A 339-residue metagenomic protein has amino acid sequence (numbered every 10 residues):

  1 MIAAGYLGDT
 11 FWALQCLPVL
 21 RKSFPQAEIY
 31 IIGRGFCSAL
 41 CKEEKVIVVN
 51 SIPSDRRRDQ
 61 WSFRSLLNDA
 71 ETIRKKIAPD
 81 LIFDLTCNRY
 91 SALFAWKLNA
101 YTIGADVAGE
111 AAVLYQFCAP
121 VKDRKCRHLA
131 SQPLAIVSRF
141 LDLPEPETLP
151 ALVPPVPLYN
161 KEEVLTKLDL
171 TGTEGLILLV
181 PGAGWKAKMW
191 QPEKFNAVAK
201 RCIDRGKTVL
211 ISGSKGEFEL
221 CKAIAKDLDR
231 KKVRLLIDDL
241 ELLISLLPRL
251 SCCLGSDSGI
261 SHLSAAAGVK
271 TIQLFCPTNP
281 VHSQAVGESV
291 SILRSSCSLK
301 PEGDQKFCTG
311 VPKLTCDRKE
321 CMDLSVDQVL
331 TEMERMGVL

Functional and structural regions predicted by a protein language model:
M1-L339: Catalytic machinery of carbohydrate-active enzymes, primarily nucleotide-sugar-dependent glycosyltransferases
